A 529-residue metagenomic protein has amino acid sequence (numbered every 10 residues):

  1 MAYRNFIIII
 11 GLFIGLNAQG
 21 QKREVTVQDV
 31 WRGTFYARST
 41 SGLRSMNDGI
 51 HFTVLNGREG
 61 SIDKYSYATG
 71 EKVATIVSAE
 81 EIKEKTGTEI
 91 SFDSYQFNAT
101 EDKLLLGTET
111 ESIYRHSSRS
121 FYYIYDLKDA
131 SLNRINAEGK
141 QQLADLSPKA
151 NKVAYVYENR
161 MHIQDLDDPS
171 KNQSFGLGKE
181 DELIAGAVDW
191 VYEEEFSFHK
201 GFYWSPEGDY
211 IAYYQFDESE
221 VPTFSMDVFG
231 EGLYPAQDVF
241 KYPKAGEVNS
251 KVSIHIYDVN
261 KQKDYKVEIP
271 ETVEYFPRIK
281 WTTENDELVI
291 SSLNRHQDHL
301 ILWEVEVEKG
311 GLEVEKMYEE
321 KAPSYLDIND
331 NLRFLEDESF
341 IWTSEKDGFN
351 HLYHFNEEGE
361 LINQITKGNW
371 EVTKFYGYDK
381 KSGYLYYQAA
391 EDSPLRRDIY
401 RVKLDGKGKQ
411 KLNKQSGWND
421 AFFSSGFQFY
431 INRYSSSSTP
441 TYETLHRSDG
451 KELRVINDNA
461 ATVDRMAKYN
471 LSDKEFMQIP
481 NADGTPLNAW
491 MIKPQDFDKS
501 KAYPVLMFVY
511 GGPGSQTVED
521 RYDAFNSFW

Functional and structural regions predicted by a protein language model:
M1-I7: Bacterial N-terminal signal peptides that target proteins for export
I7-Q19: Hydrophobic h-region of N-terminal signal peptides that target proteins for export in Gram-negative bacteria
I8, T26, A185, P235-Q237 (+3 more regions): Alpha-helical structural elements
G20-F423, Q428-F429, S437-T441, L445-H446: Beta-propeller folds
H199, T223, K280, N285 (+2 more regions): Serine-hydrolase catalytic core recognition
